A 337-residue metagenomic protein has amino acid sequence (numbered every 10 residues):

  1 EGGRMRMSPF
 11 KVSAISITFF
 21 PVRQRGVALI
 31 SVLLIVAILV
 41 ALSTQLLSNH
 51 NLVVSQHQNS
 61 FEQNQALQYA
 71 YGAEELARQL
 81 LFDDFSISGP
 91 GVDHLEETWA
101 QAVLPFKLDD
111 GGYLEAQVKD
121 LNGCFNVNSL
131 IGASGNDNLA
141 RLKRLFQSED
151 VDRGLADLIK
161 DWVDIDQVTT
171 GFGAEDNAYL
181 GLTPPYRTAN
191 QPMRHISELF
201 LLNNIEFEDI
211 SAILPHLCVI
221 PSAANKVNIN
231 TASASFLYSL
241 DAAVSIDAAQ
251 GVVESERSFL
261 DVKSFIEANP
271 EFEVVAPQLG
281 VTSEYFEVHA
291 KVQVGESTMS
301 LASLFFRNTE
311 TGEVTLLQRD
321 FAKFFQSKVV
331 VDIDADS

Functional and structural regions predicted by a protein language model:
E1-R25: N-terminal leader/signal peptides at the extreme start of proteins
G2, V27-S337: Compositionally biased linear targeting/interaction segments
